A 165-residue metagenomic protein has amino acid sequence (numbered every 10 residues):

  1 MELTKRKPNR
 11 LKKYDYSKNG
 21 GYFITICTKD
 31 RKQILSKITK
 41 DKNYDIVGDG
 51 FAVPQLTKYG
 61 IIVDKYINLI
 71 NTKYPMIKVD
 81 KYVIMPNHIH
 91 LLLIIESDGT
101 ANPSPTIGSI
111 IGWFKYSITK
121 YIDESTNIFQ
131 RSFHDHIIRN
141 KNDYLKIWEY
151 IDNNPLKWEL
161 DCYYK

Functional and structural regions predicted by a protein language model:
M1-K165: Short catalytic/metal-binding and nucleic-acid-binding patches
